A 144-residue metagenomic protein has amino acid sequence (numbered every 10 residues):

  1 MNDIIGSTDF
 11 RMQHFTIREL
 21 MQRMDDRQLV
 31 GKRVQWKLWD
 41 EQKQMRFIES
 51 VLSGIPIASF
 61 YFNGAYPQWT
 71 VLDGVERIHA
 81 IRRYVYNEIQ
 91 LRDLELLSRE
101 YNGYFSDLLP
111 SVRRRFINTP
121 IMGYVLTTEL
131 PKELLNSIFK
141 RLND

Functional and structural regions predicted by a protein language model:
N2-Q13, I17-R18, G31-D144: Basic- and aromatic-enriched surface patches that contact anionic nucleotides/nucleic acids
M21-L29: Glycine-rich phosphate-binding segment of PLP-dependent enzymes
